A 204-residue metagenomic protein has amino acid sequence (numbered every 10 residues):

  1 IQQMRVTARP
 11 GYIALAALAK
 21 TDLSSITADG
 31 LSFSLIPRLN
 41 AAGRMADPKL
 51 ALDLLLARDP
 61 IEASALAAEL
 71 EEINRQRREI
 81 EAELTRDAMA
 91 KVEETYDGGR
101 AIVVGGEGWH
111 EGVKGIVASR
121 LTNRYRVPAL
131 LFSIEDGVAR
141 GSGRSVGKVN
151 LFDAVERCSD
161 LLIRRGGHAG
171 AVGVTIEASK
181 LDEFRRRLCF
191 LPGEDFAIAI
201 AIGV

Functional and structural regions predicted by a protein language model:
I1-S179, I200: Hydrophobic helix-and-loop "lid/oligomerization" segment in the mid-to-C-terminal part of catalytic domains
Q2, G193-V204: A contiguous loop/helix-start segment that scaffolds small-molecule binding in enzyme catalytic cores
V155-S159, R185-P192: Short amphipathic alpha-helices in soluble, non-transmembrane regions that often serve as interface/regulatory elements
K180-F184: OB-fold single-stranded nucleic acid-binding module
